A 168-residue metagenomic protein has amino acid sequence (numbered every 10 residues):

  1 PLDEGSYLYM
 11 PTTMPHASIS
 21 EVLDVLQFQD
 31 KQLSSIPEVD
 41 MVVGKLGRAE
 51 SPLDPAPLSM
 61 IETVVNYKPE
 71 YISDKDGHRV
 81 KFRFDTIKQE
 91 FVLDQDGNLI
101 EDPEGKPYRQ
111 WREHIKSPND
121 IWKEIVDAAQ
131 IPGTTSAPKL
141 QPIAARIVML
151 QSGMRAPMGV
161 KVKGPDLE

Functional and structural regions predicted by a protein language model:
P1-Y9: Alpha-helical transmembrane signal-anchor/signal-peptide segments
L8, E21-M41, G47, A56-E168: Surface-exposed amphipathic alpha-helical segments in non-transmembrane regions that serve as interaction surfaces
P11-T13: Interfacial segments of multi-pass membrane proteins
P15-H16, P69: Active-site acidic-Proline motif in GNAT/NAT acetyltransferases
